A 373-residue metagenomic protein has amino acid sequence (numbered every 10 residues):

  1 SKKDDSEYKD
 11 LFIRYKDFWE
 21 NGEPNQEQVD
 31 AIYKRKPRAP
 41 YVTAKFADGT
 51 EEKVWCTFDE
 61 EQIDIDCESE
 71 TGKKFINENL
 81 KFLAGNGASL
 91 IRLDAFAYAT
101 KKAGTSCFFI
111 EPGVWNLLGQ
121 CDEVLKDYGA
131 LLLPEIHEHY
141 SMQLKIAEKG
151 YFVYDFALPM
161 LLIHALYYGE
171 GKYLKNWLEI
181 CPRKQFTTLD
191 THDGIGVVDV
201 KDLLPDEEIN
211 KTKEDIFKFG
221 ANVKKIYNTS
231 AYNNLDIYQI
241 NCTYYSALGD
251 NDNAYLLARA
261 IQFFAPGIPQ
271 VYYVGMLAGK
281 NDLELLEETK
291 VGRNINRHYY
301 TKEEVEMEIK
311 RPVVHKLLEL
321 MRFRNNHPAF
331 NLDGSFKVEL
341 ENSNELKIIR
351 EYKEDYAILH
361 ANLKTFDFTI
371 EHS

Functional and structural regions predicted by a protein language model:
S1-S373: Active-site and adjacent substrate-binding regions of carbohydrate-active enzymes
